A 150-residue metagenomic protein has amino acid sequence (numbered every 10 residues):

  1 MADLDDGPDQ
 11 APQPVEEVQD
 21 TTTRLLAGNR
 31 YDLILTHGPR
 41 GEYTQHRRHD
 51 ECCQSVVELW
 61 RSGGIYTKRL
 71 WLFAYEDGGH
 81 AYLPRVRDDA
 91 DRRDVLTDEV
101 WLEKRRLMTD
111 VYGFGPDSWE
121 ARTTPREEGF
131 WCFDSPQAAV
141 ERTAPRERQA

Functional and structural regions predicted by a protein language model:
M1-Y66: Active-site beta-strand->loop->alpha-helix modules in alpha/beta enzyme cores, enriched in Gly/His/Asp(Glu)
I65-A150: The feature marks non-catalytic terminal segments
